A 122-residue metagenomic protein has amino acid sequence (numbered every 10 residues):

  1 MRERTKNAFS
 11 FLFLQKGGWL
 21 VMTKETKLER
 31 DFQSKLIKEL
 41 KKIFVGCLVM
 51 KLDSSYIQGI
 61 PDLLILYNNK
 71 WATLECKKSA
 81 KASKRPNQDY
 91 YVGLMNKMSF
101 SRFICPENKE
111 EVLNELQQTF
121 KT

Functional and structural regions predicted by a protein language model:
R2-T122: Catalytic phosphate/metal-binding cores of nucleic-acid and nucleotide-processing enzymes, i.e., regions that mediate
